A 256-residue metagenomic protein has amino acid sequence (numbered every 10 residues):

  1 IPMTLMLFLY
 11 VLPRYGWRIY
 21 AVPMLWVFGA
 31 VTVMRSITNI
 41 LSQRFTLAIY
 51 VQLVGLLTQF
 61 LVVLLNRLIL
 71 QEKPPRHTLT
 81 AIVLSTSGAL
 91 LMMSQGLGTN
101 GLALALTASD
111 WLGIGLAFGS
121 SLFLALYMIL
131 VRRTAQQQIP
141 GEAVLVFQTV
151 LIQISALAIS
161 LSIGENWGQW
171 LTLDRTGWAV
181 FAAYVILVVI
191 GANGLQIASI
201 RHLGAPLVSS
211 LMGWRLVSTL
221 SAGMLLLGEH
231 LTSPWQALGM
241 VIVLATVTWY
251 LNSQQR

Functional and structural regions predicted by a protein language model:
I1-M34, L61-V62, F123-L130, V146-E165 (+3 more regions): Transmembrane alpha-helices of multi-pass small-molecule transport proteins
T4-L7, P74-T99, A222, P234-Q254: Hydrophobic transmembrane alpha-helices of multi-pass small-molecule transport proteins
F8-R14, T58-V83, V217-A237: C-terminal transmembrane-helix exit sites in multi-pass transporters
V11-G55, L91, V185-L203: Specific transmembrane alpha-helical segments of multi-pass solute transporters/efflux pumps, especially DMT/EamA
W17-V22, G96-F123, S162-A183, T232-V241: Juxtamembrane helix-entry segments on the extracytoplasmic side of multipass membrane proteins
Y20-G29, P74-S87, Q138-F147, G204: Cytoplasmic-side transmembrane-helix entry/capping segments in multi-pass membrane proteins
M24-G29, Q52, I82, G113-S121 (+5 more regions): Residue-level signature of transmembrane alpha-helical cores of multipass secondary-active transporters and flippases
Y50-L57, V131-Q153, V189-L225: Helix-helix packing/entry segments at the starts of transmembrane helices
